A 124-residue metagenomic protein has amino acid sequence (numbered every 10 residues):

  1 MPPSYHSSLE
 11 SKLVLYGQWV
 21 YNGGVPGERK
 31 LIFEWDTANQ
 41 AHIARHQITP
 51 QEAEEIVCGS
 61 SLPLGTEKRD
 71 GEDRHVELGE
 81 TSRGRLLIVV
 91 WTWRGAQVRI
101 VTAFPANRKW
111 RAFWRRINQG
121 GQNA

Functional and structural regions predicted by a protein language model:
M1-A124: Ribonuclease/tRNase effector modules and their secretory precursors
